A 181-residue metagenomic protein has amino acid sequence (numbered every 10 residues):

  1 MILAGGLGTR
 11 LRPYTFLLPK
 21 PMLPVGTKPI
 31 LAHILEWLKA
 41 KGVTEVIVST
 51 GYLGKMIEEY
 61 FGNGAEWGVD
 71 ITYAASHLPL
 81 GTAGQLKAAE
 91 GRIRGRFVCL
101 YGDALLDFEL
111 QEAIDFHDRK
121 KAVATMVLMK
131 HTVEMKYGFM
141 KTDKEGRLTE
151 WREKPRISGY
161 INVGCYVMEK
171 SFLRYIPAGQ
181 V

Functional and structural regions predicted by a protein language model:
M1-E58, V69: N-terminal glycine-rich phosphate-binding loop and ensuing alpha1 helix
L3, V25, S49, A74-S76 (+3 more regions): Generic beta-sheet signal
G6, F139-R147: Acidic-glycine-rich active-site phosphate/pyrophosphate-binding loop
G8, R12, L23, K87 (+3 more regions): Nucleotide phosphate-binding site architecture
P24, K141, V167-E169: Short, well-ordered beta-strand micro-motif
V43, F97-V98, L105, Q111-D118 (+2 more regions): Catalytic-core segments of class I nucleotidyltransferases/pyrophosphorylases that form NMP-activated intermediates
E58-E59, G64-T142: Conserved beta-loop-beta/alpha segment of the NTase-like Rossmann-fold superfamily that binds/positions NTPs
